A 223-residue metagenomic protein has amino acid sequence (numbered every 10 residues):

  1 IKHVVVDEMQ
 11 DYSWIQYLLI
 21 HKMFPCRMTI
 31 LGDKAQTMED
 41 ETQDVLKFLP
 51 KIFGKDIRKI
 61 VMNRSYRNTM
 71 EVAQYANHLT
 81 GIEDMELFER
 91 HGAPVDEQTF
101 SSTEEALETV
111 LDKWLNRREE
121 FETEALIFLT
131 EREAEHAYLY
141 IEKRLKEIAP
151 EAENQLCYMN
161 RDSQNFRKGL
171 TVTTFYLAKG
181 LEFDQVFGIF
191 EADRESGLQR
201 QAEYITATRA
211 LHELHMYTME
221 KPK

Functional and structural regions predicted by a protein language model:
H3, Q10-K223: Conserved helicase motor core of SF1/SF2 NTP-dependent helicases
